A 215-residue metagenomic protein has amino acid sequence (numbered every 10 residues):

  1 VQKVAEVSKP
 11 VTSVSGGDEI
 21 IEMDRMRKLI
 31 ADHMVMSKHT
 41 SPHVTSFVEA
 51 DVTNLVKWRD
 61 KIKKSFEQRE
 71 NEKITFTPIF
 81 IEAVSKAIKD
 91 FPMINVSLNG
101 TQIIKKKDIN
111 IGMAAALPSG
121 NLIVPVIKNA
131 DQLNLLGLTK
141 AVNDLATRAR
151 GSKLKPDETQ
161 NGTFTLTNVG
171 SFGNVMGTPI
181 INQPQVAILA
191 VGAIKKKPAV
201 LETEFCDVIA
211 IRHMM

Functional and structural regions predicted by a protein language model:
Q2-M215: C-terminal catalytic/motor cores of large multi-domain enzyme assemblies
